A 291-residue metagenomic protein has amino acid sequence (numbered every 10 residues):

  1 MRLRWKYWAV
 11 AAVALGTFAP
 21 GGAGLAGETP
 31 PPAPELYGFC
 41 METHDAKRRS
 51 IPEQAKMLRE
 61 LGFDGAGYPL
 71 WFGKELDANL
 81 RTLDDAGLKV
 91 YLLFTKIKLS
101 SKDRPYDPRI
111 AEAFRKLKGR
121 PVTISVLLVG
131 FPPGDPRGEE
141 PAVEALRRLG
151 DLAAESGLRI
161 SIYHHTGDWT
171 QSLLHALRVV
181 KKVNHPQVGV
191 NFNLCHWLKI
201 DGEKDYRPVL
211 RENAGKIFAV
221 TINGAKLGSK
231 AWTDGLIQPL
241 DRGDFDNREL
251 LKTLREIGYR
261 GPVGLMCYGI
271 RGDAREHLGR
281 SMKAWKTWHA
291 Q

Functional and structural regions predicted by a protein language model:
M1-V10: Bacterial N-terminal signal peptides that target proteins for export
L15-G24: C-terminal segment of classical bacterial N-terminal signal peptides
L25-R120, H185-G189, E212-G215, L227 (+1 more regions): N-terminal pre-domain/capping segments
G27-Y37, R49-K56, R147-D151, G157 (+2 more regions): Histidine-acidic metal/acid-base catalytic patches
E42-I51, G65-N79, K96-P108, F131-E140 (+5 more regions): Acidic-and-aromatic substrate-binding clefts and catalytic sites of carbohydrate-active enzymes
G67, L92, T123-V126, S161 (+2 more regions): Conserved beta-strand positions in the central sheet of alpha/beta enzyme cores
S100-V190: Active-site acidic/histidine proton-transfer and metal-coordination neighborhood in alpha/beta enzyme cores
